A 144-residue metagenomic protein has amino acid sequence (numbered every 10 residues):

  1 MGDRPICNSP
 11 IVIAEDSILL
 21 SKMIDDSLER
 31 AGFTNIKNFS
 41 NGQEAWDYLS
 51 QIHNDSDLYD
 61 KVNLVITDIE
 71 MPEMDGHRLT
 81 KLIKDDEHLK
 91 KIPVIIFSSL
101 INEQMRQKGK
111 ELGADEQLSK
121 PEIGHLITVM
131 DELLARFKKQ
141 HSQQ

Functional and structural regions predicted by a protein language model:
M1-V12, I18-D25, A31, D55-K61 (+1 more regions): Non-catalytic signal-transmission and effector/linker regions of two-component phosphorelay proteins
D25, N38-L64: Acidic, metal-coordinating helix/loop segments flanking the phosphotransfer/catalytic sites of two-component signaling
D55-D60, K84-K91, L112: Conserved phosphotransfer cores of two-component systems
D68, S98: Active-site residues of response regulator receiver
M71: Receiver (REC) domain active-site loop signature in two-component systems and cognate sites in sensor histidine kinases
